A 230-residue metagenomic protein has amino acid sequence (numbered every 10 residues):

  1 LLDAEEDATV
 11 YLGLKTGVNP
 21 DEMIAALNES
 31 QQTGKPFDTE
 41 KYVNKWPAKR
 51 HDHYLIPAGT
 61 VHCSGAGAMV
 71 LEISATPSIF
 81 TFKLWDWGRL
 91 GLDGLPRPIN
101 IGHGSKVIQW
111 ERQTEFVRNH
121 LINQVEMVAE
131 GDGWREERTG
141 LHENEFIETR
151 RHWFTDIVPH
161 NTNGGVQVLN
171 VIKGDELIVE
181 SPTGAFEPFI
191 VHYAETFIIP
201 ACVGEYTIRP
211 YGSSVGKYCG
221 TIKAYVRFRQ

Functional and structural regions predicted by a protein language model:
L1-R50, T60, S64-T183, P188-F189 (+3 more regions): Active-site region of the double-stranded beta-helix
K35-P36, H53, P200-A201: Short, structured coil/loop segments at alpha-helix boundaries
H51-L55, E205-P210, V215-Y218: Noncatalytic modules at the cell exterior or secretory-pathway interfaces, chiefly beta-strand-rich lectin/adhesion
G59, C202: Flexible loop residues that form catalytic and substrate-binding hotspots at small-molecule/glycan-binding clefts
I199-P200, K217-T221: Long terminal accessory segments
